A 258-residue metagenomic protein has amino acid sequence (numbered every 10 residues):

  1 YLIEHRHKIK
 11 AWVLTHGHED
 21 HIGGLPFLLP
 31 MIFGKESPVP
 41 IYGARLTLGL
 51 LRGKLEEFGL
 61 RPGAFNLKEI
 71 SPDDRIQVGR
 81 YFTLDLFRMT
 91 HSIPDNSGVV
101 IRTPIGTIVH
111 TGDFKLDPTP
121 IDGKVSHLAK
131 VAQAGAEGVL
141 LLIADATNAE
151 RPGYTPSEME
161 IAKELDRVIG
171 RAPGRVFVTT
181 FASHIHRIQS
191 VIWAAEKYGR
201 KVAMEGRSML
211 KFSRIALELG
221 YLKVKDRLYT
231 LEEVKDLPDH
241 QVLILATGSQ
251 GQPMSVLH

Functional and structural regions predicted by a protein language model:
Y1-V13, H18-D239, G251-H258: His/Asp/Glu-rich metal-coordinating catalytic cores of metallo-dependent phosphodiesterases/hydrolases acting on
Q241-L243: Loop/turn-to-beta-strand initiation segments
L245-T247: Short beta-strand segments
